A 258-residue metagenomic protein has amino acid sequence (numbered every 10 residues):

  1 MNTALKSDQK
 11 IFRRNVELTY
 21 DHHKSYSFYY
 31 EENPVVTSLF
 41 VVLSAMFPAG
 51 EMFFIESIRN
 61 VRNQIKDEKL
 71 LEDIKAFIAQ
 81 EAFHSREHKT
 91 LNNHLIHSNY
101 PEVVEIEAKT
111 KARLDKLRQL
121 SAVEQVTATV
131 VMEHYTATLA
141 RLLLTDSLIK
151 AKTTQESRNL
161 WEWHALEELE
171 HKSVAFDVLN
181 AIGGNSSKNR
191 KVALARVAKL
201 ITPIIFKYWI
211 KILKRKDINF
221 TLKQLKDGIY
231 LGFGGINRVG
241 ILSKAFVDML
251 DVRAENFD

Functional and structural regions predicted by a protein language model:
N2-D258: Non-heme di-metal
